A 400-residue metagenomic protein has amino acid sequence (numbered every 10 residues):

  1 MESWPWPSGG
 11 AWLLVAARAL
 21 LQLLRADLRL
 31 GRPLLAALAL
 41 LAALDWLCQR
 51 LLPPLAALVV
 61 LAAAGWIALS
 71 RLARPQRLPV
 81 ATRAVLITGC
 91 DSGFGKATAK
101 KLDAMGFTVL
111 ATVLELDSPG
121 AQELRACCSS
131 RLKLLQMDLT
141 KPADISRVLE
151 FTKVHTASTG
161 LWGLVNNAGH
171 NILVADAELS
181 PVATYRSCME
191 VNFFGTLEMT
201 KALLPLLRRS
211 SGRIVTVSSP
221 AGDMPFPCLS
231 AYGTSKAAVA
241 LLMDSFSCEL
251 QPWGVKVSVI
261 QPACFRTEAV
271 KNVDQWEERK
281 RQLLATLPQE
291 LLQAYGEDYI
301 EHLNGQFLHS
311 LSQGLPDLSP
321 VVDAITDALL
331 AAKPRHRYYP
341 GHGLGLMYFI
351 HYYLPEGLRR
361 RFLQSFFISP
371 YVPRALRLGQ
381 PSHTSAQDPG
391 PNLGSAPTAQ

Functional and structural regions predicted by a protein language model:
W66-L110: Canonical Rossmann dinucleotide-binding motif of NAD(H)/NADP(H)-dependent dehydrogenases/reductases, specifically
C127-A143: Rossmann-fold cofactor-recognition segment
T140-T159: Conserved Rossmann-fold cofactor-binding substructure of NAD(P)-dependent oxidoreductases
R147, F151, A175-L179, A183-E190: Active-site Tyr-X3-Lys motif and surrounding loop/helix of classical short-chain dehydrogenase/reductase
T200, S235-A238: Active-site helix of classical SDR
S219: Residue(s) in the substrate-gating loop at a strand-loop-helix junction that position the organic substrate next
P252-P334: SDR active-site lid
